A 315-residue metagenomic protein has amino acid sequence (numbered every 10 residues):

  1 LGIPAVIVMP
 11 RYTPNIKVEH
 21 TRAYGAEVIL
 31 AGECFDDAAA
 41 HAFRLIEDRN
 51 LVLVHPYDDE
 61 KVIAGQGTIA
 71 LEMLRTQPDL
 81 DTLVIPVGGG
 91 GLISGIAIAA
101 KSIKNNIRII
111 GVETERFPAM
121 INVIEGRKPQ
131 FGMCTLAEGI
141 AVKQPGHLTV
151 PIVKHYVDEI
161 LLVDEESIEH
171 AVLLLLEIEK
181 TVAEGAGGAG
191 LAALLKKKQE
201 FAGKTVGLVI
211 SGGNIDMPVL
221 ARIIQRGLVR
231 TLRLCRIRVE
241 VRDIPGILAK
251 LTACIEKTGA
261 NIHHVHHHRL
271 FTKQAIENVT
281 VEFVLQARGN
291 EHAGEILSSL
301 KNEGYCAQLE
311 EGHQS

Functional and structural regions predicted by a protein language model:
L1, T68, E72, I93-K104: Short Gly/Thr/Asp-enriched flexible loops that form oxyanion-binding sites at enzyme active sites
L1, V6, P14-V18, I63 (+5 more regions): Short glycine/serine/threonine-rich phosphate/pyrophosphate-binding segments that cradle anionic phosphate groups
V6-T82, A100, E113-I168: Small/polar-residue-rich loop-to-helix segments that shape phosphate-bearing ligand pockets
T21, V54, M73, L83-V84 (+9 more regions): Buried hydrophobic positions in well-ordered alpha/beta secondary-structure cores of metabolic enzymes
R49, G146-K204: Active-site-adjacent helical/loop segments in soluble small-molecule enzymes
D58, G88-G91, E113-P118, L136 (+8 more regions): Glycine-rich beta-alpha junction loops
T205-S211, C235: Helical hairpin unit composed of two closely spaced alpha helices linked by a short loop
M217-S315: A conserved regulatory-domain signal marking ACT and ACT-like small-molecule sensing domains and adjacent regulatory
